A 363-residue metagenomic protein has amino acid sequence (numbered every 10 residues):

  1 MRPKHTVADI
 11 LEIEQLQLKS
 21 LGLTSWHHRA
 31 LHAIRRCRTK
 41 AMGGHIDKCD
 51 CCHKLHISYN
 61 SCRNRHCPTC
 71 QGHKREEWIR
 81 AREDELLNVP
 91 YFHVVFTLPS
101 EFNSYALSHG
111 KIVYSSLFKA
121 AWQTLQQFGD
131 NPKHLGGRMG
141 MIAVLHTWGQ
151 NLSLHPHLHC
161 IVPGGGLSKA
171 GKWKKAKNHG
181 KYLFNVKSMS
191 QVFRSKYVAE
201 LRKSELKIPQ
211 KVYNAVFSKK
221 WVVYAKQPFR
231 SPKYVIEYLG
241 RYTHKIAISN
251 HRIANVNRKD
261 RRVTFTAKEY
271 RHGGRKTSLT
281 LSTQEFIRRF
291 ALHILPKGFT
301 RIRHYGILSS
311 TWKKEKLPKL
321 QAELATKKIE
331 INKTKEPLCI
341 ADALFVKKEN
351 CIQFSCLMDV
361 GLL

Functional and structural regions predicted by a protein language model:
M1-L363: Beta->alpha loop/short-helix hinge microenvironment recognizer with preference for catalytic Tyr/His contexts
